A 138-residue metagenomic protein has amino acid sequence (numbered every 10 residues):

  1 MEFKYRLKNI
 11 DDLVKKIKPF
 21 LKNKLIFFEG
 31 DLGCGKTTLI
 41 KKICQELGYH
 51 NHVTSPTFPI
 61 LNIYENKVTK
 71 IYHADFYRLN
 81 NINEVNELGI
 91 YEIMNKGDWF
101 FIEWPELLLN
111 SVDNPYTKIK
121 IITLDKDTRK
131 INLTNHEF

Functional and structural regions predicted by a protein language model:
M1-F3, G48, E92-F138: Short phosphate-coordinating micro-motif centered on Lys-Gly-acidic
M1-P19: N-terminal pre-Walker A segment at the start of P-loop NTPase domains
I26-F28: Hydrophobic anchor at the beta1->P-loop junction of P-loop NTPases
L32: The conserved Walker
K36: Conserved lysine of the Walker
Y49-E65: Short beta-strand-centered segment that lines the nucleotide-binding/catalytic pocket of NTP-utilizing
E65-E106: Conserved nucleotide-sensing/catalytic segment adjacent to the nucleotide-binding pocket in NTP-handling enzymes
